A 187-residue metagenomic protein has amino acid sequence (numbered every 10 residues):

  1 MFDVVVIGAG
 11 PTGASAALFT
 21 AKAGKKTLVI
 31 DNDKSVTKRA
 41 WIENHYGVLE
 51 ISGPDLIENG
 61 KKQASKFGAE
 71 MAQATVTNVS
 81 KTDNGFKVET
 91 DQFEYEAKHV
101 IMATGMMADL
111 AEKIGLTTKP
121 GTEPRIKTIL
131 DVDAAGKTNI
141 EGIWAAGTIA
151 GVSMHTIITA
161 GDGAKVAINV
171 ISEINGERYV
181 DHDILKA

Functional and structural regions predicted by a protein language model:
F2, T90-H99, N139: Core beta-strand elements of the Rossmann-like FAD/NAD(P) dinucleotide-binding domain in flavoenzyme oxidoreductases
F2-D55: Beta1-alpha1 glycine-rich phosphate/pyrophosphate-binding loop at the start of Rossmann-like nucleotide-binding domains
V5-I7, Y95-M107: Short hydrophobic core segments
S15, F19-T20, V100, L110 (+1 more regions): Hydrophobic/aromatic ligand-binding patch that stacks against planar heteroaromatic rings of cofactors or nucleotides
L28-I30, A72, I101, W144-G147: Hydrophobic/aromatic beta-strand patches that form the interior of the parallel beta-sheet core in alpha/beta enzyme
A40-D91: N-terminal Rossmann-like dinucleotide/flavin-binding domain of flavoprotein oxidoreductases that bind FAD/FMN
M107-G151: FAD-site-proximal beta/loop scaffold in flavoenzymes
A146-A187: A conserved FAD-binding loop/helix module that cradles the flavin
